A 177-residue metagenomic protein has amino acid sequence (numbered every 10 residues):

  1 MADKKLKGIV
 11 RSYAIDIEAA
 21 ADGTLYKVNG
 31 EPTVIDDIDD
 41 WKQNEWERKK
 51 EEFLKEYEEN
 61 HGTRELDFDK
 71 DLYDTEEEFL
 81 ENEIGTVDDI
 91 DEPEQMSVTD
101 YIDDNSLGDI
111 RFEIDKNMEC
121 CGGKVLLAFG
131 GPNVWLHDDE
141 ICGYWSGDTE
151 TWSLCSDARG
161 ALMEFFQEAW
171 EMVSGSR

Functional and structural regions predicted by a protein language model:
M1-R177: Acidic interaction surfaces
